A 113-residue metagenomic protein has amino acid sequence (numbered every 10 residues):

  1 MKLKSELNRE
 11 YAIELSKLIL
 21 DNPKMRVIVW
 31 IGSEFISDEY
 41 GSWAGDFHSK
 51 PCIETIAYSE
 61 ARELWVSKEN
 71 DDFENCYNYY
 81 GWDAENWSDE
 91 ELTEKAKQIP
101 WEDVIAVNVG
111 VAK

Functional and structural regions predicted by a protein language model:
M1-K50: Positively charged, hydrophobic/aromatic-enriched amphipathic segments
W30-K113: Detector for the mature cores of small, proteolytically processed and post-translationally modified peptide effectors
